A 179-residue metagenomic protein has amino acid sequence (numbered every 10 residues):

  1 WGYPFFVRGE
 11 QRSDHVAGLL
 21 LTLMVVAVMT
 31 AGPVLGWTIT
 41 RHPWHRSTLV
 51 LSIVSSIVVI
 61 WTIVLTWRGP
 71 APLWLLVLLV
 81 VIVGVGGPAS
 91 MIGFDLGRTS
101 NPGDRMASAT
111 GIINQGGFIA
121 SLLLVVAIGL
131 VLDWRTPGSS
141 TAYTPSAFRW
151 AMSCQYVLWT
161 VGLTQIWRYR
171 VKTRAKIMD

Functional and structural regions predicted by a protein language model:
W1-V16, D133: Short amphipathic helix-loop junctions that connect adjacent transmembrane helices in Major Facilitator Superfamily/SLC
A31-H45: Helix-to-loop junctions at the C-terminal end of transmembrane segments in multipass secondary transporters
P43, R98-A107: Paired intracellular helix-loop junctions of major facilitator superfamily
T48-I63: Structural signature of the two symmetry-related core transmembrane helices
L65-R68, W150-D179: Multi-pass alpha-helical transporter architecture, strongest for 12-TM Major Facilitator/SLC carriers used
L73-M91: Hydrophobic core of transmembrane alpha-helices in multi-pass small-molecule transporters, especially MFS/SLC-type
P88-P102: Intracellular juxtamembrane helix-capping segments at the cytosolic ends of symmetry-related transmembrane helices
G103-P137: A late C-terminal transmembrane helix in Major Facilitator Superfamily
